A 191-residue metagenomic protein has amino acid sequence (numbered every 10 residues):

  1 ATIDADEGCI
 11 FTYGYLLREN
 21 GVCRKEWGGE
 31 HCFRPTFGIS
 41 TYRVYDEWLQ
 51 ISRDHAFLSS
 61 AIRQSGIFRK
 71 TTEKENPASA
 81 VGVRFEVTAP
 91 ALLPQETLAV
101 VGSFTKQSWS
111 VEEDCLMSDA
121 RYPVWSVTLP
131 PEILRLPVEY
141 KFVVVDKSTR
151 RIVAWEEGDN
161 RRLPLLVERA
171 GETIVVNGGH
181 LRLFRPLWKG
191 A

Functional and structural regions predicted by a protein language model:
A1-I10, L16-S40, A89-R135, V145-E168: Aromatic-rich carbohydrate-binding modules that target alpha-glucans
T41-V81, R169-A191: Compositionally biased low-complexity segments at domain edges in trafficked proteins and select soluble regulators
I51, S118-Y122, R135-V138, N177-R182: Low-complexity, flexible helical/coil segments
G82-T88: A short, amphipathic beta-strand motif
